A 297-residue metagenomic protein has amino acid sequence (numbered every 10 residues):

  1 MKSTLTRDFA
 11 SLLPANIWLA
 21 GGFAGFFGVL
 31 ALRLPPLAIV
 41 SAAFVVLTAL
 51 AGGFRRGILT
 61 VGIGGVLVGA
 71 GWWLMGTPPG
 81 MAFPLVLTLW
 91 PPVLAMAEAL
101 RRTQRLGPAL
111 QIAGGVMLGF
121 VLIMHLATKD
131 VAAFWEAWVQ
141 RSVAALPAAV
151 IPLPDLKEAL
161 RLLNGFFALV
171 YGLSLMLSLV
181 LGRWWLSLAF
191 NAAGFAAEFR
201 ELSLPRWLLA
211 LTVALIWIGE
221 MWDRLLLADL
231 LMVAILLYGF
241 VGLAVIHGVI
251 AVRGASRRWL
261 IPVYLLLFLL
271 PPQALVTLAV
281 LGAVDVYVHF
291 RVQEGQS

Functional and structural regions predicted by a protein language model:
M1, L231-S297: Long, positively charged, glycine-interspersed low-complexity recognition regions
M1-T60, G254-R258, P262: Hydrophobic transmembrane alpha-helices
L32-I39, P78-T88, A228-A234: Structural signature of hydrophobic alpha-helical transmembrane segments
L59-V68, L110-L118, M232, R257-L267 (+1 more regions): Central hydrophobic cores of alpha-helical transmembrane segments in multi-pass integral membrane proteins
V68, W72-P78, F83-H125: Short helix-perturbing small/polar motifs within transmembrane alpha-helices
V116-F166: Membrane-interface interhelical loops and short interface/amphipathic helices in multi-pass inner-membrane
I151-L177, V252, P272: Hydrophobic alpha-helical transmembrane segments
L188-V245: Small-residue-rich helix-loop
